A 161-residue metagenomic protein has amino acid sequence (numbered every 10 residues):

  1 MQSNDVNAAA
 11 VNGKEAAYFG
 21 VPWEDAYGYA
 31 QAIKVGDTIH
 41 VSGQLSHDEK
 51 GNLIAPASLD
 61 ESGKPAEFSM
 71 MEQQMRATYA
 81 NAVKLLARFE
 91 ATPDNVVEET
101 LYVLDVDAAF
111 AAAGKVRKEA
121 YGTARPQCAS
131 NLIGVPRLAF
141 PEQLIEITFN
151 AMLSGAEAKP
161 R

Functional and structural regions predicted by a protein language model:
M1-A80, K84-V97, V103-R161: N-terminal presequence-like segments and the immediate start of the first folded domain
